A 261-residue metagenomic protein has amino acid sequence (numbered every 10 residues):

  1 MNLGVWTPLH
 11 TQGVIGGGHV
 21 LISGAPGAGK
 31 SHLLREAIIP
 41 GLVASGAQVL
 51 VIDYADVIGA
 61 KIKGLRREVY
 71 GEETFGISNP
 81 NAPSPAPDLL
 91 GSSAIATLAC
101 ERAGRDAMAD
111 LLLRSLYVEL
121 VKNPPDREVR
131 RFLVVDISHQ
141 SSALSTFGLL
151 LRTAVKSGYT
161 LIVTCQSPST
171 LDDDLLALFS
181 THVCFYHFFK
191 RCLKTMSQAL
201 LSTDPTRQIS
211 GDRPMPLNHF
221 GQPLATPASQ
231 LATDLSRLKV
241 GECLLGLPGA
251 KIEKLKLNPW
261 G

Functional and structural regions predicted by a protein language model:
N2-A25, E36-A107, L111-R114: Switch/coupling segment of Walker-type NTPase motor domains
L9-T11, A37-P40, P83-P85, V121-N123 (+4 more regions): Generic recognition of flexible, low-complexity loop/linker segments
I15, V20-A28, L33-I38, I52 (+1 more regions): Conserved P-loop NTPase motor cores
G16, V20-G24, L33, A107-M108 (+2 more regions): Conserved P-loop NTPase motor module
G46-A47, G64-L65, S92, S157-Y159 (+3 more regions): Short glycine-/polar-rich loops that comprise or flank the Walker A/P-loop and associated switch/sensor motifs
A47, Y117, L201-P205, A250 (+1 more regions): Non-catalytic alpha-helical coupling and interface elements of nucleotide-dependent molecular machines and regulators
A55, A99-C100, F188-F189, G249-K251 (+1 more regions): A broadly conserved detector of short glycine/acidic/proline-rich loop/turn motifs that flank catalytic sites and bind
K194-L224, A228-L235: P-loop/Walker A phosphate-binding loop and immediately adjacent motor/lid segment at beta-alpha junctions
